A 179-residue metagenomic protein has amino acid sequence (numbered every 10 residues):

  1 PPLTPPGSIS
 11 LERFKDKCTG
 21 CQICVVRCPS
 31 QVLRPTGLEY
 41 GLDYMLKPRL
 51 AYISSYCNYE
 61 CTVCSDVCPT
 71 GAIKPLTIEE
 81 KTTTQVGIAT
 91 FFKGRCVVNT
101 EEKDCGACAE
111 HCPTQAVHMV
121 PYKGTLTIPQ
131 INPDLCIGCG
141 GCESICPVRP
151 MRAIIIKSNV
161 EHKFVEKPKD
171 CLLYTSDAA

Functional and structural regions predicted by a protein language model:
P1-C18, I23-V25, S30-N58, G87-E101: Sequence context of c-type cytochrome heme-c attachment sites
I23-Y40, C61-K81, G106-T125, G141-N159: Iron-sulfur cluster-binding cysteine motifs and their immediate structural context in ferredoxin-like electron-transfer
D43, E161-H162: Glycine-rich nucleotide-binding loop
V86, L126: Short coil/loop residues immediately preceding or within conserved phosphate-binding loops of NTP-utilizing enzyme
D134-I137: Sequence context surrounding c-type heme c attachment/ligation sites in exported
V165-K169: Extracytoplasmic/periplasmic copper-protein system
Y174-A179: Conserved small/polar residues in nucleotide/adenosyl-binding loops
